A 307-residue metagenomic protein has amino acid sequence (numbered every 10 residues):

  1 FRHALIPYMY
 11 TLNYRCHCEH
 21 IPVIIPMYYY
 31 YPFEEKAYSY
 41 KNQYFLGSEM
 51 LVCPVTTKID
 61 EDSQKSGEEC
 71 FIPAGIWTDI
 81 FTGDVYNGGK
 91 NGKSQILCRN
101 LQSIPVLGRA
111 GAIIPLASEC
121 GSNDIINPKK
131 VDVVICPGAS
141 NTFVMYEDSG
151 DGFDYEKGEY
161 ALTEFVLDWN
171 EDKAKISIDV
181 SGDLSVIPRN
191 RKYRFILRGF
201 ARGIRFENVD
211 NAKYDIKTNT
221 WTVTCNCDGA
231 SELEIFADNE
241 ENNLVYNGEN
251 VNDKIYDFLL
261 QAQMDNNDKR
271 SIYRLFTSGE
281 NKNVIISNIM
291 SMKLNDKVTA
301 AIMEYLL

Functional and structural regions predicted by a protein language model:
F1-I204: Catalytic core of carbohydrate-active enzymes
G108-T222, N226-S231, F236-L307: Accessory, solvent-exposed terminal regions and/or long lumenal/extracellular loops of proteins
